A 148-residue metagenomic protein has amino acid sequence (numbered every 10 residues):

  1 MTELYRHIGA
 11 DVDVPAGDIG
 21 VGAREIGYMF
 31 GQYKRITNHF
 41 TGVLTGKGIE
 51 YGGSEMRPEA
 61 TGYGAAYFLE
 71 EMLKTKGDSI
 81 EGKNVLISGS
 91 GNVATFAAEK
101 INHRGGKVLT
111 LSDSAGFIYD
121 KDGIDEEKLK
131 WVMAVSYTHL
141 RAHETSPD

Functional and structural regions predicted by a protein language model:
M1, Y33-N38, P58-L73: Structured alpha-helical segments in the cores of large, soluble enzyme domains
M1-E55: N-terminal ligand-binding/catalytic initiation module
G20-E25, G91-N92, D113-I118: Glycine-rich beta-alpha junction loops
G48-R57, L69-I80: A short, basic/flexible loop-to-alpha-helix module at the beginning of a structural domain
T61, A66-L69, E81-I101: Glycine-rich adenosine-cofactor-binding loop
G106-S136: NAD(P)-binding Rossmann-fold cofactor-contacting core
T138-T145: Conserved small/polar residues in nucleotide/adenosyl-binding loops
